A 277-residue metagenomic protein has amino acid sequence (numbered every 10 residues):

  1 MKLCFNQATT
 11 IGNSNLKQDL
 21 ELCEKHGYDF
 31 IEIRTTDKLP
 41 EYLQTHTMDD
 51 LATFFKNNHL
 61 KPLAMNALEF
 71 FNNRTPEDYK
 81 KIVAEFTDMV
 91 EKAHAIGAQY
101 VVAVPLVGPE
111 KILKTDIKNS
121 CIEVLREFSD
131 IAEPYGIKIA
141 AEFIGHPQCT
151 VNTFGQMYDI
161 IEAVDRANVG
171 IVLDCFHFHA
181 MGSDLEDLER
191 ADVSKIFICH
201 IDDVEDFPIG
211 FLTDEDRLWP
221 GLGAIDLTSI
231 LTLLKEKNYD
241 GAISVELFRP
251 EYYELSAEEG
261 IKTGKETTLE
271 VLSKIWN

Functional and structural regions predicted by a protein language model:
M1-C4, T9-G27, A52, G97 (+2 more regions): Histidine-acidic metal/acid-base catalytic patches
M1-L3, L60-L63: Transmembrane beta-strand segments of Gram-negative outer membrane beta-barrel proteins
T9-I11, T35-D37, L68-F71, P105-P109 (+4 more regions): Active-site-proximal loop/turn and secondary-structure-junction residues that shape catalytic pockets, frequently
N15-K17, K56-N57, N72-G170, A180 (+1 more regions): Active-site acidic/histidine proton-transfer and metal-coordination neighborhood in alpha/beta enzyme cores
D29-F30, K61, Q99, K138 (+1 more regions): Residue-level detector of anion-binding/catalytic polar loops
E32, A64-N66, V102, A140 (+2 more regions): Conserved beta-strand positions in the central sheet of alpha/beta enzyme cores
E32-K56, L106-I112: Glycine-rich, proline-tolerant flexible connector loops at the mouths of alpha/beta enzymes
P40, E77-K80, T115-D116, T213-P220: Short glycine-enriched, charge-decorated loop/helix-capping segments at active-site entrances that position
